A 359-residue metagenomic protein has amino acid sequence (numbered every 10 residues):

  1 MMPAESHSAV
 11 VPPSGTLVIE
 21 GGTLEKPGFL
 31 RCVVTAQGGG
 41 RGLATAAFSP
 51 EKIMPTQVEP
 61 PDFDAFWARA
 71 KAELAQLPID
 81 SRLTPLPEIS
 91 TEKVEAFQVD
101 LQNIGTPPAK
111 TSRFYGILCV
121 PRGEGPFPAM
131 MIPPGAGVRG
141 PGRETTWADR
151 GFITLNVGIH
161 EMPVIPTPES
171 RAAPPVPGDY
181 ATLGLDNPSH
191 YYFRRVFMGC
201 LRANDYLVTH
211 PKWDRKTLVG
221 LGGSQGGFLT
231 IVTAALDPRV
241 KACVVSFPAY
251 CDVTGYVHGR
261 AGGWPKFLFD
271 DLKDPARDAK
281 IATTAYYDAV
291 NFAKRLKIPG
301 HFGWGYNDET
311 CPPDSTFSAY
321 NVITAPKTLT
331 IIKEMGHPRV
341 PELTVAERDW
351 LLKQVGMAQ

Functional and structural regions predicted by a protein language model:
A4, P61-D64, A72-E124: N-terminal cap/lid segment of alpha/beta-hydrolase-fold proteins
K26-G38: Short, aromatic- and glycine-rich surface loops/edge beta-strands on solvent-exposed regions
R139-M198, Y206, G255-W264: Cap/lid segment of the alpha/beta-hydrolase catalytic domain
Y192, S224-F228: Active-site loop->helix "elbow" adjoining a glycine-rich segment at hydrolase catalytic centers
K212-G223: Alpha/beta-hydrolase fold nucleophile elbow
G227-A276, I331, R339-E342: Hydrolase active-site cap/lid region
R295-K297, F302-W304, D308: Short beta-strand/loop motif that positions the catalytic acidic residue of the alpha/beta-hydrolase fold
T310, F317-Q359: C-terminal catalytic histidine-bearing segment of alpha/beta-hydrolase fold enzymes
